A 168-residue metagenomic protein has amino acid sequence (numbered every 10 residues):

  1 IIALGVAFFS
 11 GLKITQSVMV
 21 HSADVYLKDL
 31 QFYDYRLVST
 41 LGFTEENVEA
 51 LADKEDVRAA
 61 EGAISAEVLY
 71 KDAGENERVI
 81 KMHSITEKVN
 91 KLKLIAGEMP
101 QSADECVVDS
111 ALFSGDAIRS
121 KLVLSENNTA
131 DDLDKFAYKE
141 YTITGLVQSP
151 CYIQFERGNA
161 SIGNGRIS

Functional and structural regions predicted by a protein language model:
I1-S17: Hydrophobic alpha-helical transmembrane segments of multi-pass inner-membrane transport and secretion
S10, S17-S168: Basic-flanked hydrophobic alpha-helices used for secretion and membrane insertion
